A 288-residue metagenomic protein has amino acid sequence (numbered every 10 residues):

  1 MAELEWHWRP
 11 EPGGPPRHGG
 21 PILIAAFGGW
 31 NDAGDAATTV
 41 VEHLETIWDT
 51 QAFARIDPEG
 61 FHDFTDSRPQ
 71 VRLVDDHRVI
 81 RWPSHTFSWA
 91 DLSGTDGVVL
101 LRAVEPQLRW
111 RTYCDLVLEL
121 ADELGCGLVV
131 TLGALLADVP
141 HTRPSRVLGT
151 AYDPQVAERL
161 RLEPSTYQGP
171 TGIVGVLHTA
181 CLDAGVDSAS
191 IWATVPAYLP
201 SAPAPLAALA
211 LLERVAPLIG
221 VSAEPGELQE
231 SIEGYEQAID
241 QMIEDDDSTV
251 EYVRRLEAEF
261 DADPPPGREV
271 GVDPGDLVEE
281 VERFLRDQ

Functional and structural regions predicted by a protein language model:
M1-A103: N-terminal short beta-loop-beta anion/metal-coordinating cradle
A25-A26, R102-A103, T131-L132, W192-T194: Short beta-strand segments
F27-N31, L100-W110, L160-Q168, Y198-A202: Flexible, glycine/proline-enriched loop segments at strand-loop-helix junctions that form or flank small-ligand binding
D32-T39, L108, T112, Q168 (+6 more regions): Conserved active-site and cofactor/substrate-binding residues in soluble primary-metabolism enzymes
D96, V104-Q155, L177: Internal, conserved structured core segments that host functional sites
D138-L218, S222, I239: Catalytic cores of processing enzymes, dominated by hydrolases/peptidases, characterized by acidic/His-rich
L199-Q288: A conserved C-terminal secondary-structure "cap"
